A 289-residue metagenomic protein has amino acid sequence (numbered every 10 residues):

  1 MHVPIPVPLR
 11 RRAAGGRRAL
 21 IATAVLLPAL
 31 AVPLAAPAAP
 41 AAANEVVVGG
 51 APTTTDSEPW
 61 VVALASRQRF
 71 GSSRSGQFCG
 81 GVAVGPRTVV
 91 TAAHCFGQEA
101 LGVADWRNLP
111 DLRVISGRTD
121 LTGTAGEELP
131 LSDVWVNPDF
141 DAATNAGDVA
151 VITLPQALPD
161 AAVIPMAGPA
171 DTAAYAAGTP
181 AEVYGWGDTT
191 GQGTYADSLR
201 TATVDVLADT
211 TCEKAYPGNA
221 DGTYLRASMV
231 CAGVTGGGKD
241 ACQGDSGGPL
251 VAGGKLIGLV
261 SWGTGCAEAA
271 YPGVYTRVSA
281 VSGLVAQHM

Functional and structural regions predicted by a protein language model:
H2, T54, V62, Q77 (+6 more regions): C-terminal subregion of chymotrypsin/trypsin-like serine protease catalytic domains
H2-V90, Q98-R107, R113, Y224 (+1 more regions): Protease-domain processing segments flanking chymotrypsin-fold serine proteases, especially trypsin-like
G50-T55, F140-A142, A173, D221-G222: Conserved, non-catalytic sequence blocks in retroelement Pol enzymes and Pol-derived host proteins
L64-R67, V89-A92, G97-D139, T211 (+1 more regions): Conserved H-D interstitial segment of serine endopeptidase catalytic domains
Q68, V89, C95-G97, D120-L121 (+6 more regions): Solvent-exposed loop/turn segments at secondary-structure junctions within structured extracellular/periplasmic domains
F70-S75, G102, L121-T124, A142-T144 (+1 more regions): Short, solvent-exposed loop/turn segments that connect beta-strands within catalytic domains and beta-strand-rich
A125-E127, G193-Y195, A241-G244, A270: Short, well-ordered secondary-structure micro-motifs
L129-P130, N145-V151, P155-G237, V278-A280: Chymotrypsin/trypsin-fold serine protease catalytic domain
